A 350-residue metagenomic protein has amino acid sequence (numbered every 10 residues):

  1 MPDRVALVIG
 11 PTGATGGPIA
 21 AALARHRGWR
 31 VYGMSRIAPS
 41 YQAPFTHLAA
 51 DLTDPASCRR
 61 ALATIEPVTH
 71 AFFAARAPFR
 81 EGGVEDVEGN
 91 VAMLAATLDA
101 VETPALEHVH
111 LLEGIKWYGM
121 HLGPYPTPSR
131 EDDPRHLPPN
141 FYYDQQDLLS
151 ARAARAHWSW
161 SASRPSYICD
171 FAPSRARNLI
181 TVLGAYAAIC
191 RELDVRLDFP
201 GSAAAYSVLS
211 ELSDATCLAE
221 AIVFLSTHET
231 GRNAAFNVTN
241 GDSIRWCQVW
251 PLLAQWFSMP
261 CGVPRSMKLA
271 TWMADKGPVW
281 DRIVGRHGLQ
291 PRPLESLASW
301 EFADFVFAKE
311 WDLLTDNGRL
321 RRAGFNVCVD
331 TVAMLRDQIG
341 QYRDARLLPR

Functional and structural regions predicted by a protein language model:
R4-H26: N-terminal Rossmann NAD(P)H-binding glycine-rich loop of SDR-like oxidoreductase domains
R27-S40: Conserved glycine-rich Rossmann-like NAD(P)H-binding loop of the short-chain dehydrogenase/reductase
P39-A92, A96: NAD(P)H-binding glycine-rich loop region in Rossmannoid oxidoreductase-like domains and their noncatalytic homologs
D51, V87-V91, T127-P128, R135-D147 (+4 more regions): Short-chain dehydrogenase/reductase
T69-F73, E85-D86, A92-F141, A153 (+1 more regions): Conserved Rossmann-fold NAD(P)-dependent oxidoreductase catalytic core, especially the SDR/UDP-sugar
L148-R177: Conserved beta-loop-beta element that borders a ligand/cofactor-binding pocket
N178-V182, G201-S226, N233-A234: Substrate-positioning beta->alpha
L218-A303, D316-G318, R322, I339-R346: Mid/C-terminal beta-alpha module of Rossmann-like enzyme folds, strongest in SDR-family dehydrogenases/epimerases
